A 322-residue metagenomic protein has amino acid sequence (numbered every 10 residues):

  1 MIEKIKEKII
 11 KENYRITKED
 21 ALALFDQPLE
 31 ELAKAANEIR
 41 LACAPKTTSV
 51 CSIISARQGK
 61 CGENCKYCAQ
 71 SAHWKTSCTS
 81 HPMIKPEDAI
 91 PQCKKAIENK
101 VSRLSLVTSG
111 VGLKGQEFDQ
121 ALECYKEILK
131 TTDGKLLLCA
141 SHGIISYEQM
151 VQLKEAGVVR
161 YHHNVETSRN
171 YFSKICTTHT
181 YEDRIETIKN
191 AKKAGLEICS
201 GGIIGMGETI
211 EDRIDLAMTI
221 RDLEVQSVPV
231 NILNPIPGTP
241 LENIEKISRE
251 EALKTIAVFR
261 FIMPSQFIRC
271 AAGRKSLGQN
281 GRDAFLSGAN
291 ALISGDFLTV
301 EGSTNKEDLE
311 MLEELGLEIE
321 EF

Functional and structural regions predicted by a protein language model:
M1-E63, Y67: Flexible, acidic/Gly-rich N-terminal and inter-domain linker regions that tether and position cofactor-handling modules
M1-P28, I97, R221-F322: Auxiliary Fe-S-binding modules of radical SAM enzymes
N13, A36, C65, H163 (+4 more regions): Conserved, mostly hydrophobic/aromatic
R40, A44-I53, K60-G62, K66-K75 (+5 more regions): Mobile, glycine- and charge-enriched loop segments and immediately flanking short secondary-structure elements within
H73-Q92, A96-I188, E197-G201, Q226-N231: Core AdoMet radical
L104, G110-K114, T187-E211, V230-E245 (+1 more regions): Conserved strand-turn element in the central/C-terminal portion of the radical SAM core barrel that lines
D119-L122, I175-T180, I214-A217, L223 (+2 more regions): Short low-complexity, flexible loop/linker segments enriched in glycine and/or proline with clustered acidic
I145-K154, M206-R221, K275-S287: Catalytic cores of alpha/beta
